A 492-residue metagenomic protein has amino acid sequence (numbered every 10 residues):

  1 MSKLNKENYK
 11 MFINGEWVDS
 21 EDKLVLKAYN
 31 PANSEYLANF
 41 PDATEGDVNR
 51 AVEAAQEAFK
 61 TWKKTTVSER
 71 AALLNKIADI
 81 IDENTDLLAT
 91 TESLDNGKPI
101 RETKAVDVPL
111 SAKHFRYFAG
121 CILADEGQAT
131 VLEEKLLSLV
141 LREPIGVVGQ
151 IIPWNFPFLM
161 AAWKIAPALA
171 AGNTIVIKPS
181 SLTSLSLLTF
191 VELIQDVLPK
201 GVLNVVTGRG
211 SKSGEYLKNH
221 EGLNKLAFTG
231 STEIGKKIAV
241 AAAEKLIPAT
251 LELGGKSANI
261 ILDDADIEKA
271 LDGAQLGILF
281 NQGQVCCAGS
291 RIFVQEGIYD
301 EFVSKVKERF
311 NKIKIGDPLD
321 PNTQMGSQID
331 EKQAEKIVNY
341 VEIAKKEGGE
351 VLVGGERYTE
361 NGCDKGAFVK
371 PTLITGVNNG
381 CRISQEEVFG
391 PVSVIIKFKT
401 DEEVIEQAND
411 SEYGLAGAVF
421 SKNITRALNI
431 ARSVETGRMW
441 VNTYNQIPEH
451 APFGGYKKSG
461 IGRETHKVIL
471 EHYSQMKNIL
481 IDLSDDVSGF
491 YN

Functional and structural regions predicted by a protein language model:
M1-P31: Hydrophobic face of amphipathic alpha-helices that form TPR/SEL1-like repeat modules and related alpha-solenoid
S34, R70, E92, F115 (+9 more regions): Residue-level signal for inorganic ion chemistry
E35-D125, K135: Glycine-rich loop-to-alpha-helix module at the N-terminal edge of alpha/beta enzyme cores
E35-N39, L223, K314, V341 (+2 more regions): Conserved C-terminal structural/oligomerization subdomain of aldehyde/semialdehyde dehydrogenase
Y36-A43, E57-K64, Q150, N259-L262 (+5 more regions): Short, well-ordered beta-strand elements within core beta-sheets of diverse protein domains
F59, K63, A78-T85, A89 (+18 more regions): Structural signal for hydrophobic packing residues in well-ordered secondary-structure cores of soluble enzyme domains
G127-K269, F398: Rossmann-like NAD(P) dinucleotide-binding subdomain of oxidoreductase/dehydrogenase enzymes
E233-N378, V441, S488-N492: ALDH superfamily catalytic-core signature
